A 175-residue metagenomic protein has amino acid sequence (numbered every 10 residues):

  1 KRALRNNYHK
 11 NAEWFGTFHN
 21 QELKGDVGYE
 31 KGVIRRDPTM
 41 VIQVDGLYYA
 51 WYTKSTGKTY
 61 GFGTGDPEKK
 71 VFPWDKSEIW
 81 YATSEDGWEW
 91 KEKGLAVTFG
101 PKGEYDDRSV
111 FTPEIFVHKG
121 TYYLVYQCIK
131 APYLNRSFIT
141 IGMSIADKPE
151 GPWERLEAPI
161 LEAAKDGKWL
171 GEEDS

Functional and structural regions predicted by a protein language model:
K1-S175: Carbohydrate-active catalytic/glycan-binding domains of CAZyme proteins, especially the secreted or lumenal ectodomains
